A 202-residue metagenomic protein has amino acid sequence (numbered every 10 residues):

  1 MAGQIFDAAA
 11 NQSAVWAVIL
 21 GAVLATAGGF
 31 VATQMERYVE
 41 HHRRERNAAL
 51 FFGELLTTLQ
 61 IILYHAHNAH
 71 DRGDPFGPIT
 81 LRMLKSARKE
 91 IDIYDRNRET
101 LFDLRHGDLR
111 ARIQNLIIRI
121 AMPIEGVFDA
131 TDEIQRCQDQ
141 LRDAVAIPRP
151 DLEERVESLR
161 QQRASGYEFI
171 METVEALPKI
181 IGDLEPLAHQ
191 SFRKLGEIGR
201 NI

Functional and structural regions predicted by a protein language model:
M1-E40: Membrane-embedded hydrophobic alpha-helical segments
M35-Q60: Juxtamembrane membrane-water interface segments immediately C-terminal to a transmembrane helix
G53-E54, T58-I202: Interfacial alpha-helical end/capping and short helix-turn segments at domain and membrane boundaries
